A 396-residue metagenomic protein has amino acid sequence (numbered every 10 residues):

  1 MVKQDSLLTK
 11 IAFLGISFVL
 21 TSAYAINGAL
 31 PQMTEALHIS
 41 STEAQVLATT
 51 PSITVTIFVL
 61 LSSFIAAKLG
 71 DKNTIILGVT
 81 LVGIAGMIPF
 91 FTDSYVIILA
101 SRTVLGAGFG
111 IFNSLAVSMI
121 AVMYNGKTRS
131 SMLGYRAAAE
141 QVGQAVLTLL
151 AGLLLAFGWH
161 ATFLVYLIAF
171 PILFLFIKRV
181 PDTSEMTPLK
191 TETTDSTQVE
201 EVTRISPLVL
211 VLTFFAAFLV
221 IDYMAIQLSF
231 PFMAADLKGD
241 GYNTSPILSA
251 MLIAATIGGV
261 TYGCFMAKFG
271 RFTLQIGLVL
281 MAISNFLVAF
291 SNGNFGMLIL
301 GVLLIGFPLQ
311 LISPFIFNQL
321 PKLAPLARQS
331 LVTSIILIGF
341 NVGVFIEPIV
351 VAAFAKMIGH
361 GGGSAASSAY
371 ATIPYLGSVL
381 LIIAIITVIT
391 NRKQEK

Functional and structural regions predicted by a protein language model:
H38, G70, F91-I97, N125 (+1 more regions): Helix-breaking motifs and short loop linkers at transmembrane-helix boundaries and internal kinks in secondary membrane
I57-S94: Conserved MFS/SLC helix-loop-helix module at the cytosolic interface between two early adjacent transmembrane helices
V59-D71, G258-G270, A355: Helix-to-loop junctions at the C-terminal end of transmembrane segments in multipass secondary transporters
A85, V96-V104, G296-L304: Paired small-residue
Y95, S101-E140: Cytoplasmic helix-loop-helix junction between adjacent transmembrane helices in 12-TM secondary transporters
G126, Y135-K178: Helix-loop-helix hairpin linking two adjacent transmembrane segments in secondary transporters
V209-S249, A255: Extracytoplasmic gate region of multi-pass secondary transporters
P321-S364: A late C-terminal transmembrane helix in Major Facilitator Superfamily
